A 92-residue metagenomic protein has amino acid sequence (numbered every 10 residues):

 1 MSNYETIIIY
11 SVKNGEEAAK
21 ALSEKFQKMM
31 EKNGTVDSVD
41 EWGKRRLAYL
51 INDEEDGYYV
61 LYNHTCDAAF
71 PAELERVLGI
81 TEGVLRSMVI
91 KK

Functional and structural regions predicted by a protein language model:
M1-Y58, T65-K92: Long, contiguous binding/interaction regions
